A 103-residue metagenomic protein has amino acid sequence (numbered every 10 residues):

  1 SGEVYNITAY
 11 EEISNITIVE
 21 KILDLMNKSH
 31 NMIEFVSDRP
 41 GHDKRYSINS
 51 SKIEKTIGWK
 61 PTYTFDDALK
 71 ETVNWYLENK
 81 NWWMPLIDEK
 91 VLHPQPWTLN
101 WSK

Functional and structural regions predicted by a protein language model:
S1-K103: C-terminal substrate-binding subdomain of Rossmann-fold SDR/epimerase-dehydratase oxidoreductases
